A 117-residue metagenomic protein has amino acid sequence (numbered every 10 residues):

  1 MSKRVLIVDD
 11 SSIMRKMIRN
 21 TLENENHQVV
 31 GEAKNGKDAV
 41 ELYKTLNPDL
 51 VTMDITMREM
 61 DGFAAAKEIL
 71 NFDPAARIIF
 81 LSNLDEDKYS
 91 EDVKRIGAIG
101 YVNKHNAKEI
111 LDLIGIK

Functional and structural regions predicted by a protein language model:
V8-D9, A33, V51: Conserved sequence signature across two-component system core domains
S12-G31: Two-component/phosphorelay signaling modules centered on CheY-like receiver
N35-D38, D61-A64: Acidic catalytic/metal-coordinating carboxylates
K44-L46, I69-A75, I96: Conserved phosphotransfer cores of two-component systems
L46-T52: Active-site beta3 strand of CheY-like receiver
R58: The feature encodes the CheY-like receiver
A64, D85-D112: Alpha4 helix (beta4-alpha4-beta5 surface) of REC/receiver domains from two-component response regulators
